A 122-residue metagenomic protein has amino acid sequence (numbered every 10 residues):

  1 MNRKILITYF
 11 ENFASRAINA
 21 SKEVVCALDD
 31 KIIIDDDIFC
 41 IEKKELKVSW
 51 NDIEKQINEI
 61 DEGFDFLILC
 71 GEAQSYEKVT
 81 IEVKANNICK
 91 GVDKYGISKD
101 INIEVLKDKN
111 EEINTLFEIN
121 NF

Functional and structural regions predicted by a protein language model:
M1-F122: N-terminal catalytic or cofactor-binding beta/alpha core of small enzyme domains
